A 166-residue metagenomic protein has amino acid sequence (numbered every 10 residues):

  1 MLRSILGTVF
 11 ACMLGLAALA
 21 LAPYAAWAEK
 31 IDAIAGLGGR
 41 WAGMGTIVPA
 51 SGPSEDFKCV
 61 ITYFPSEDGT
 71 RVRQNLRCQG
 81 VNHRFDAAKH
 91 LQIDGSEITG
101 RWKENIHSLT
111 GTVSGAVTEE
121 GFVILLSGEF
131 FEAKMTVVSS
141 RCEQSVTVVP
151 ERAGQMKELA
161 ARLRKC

Functional and structural regions predicted by a protein language model:
M1-S4: Positively charged n-region of N-terminal signal peptides that target proteins for export
V9-A22: Bacterial N-terminal signal peptides
W27-V138, T147-C166: Central antiparallel beta-sheet cores of small beta-barrel/beta-sandwich binding domains
